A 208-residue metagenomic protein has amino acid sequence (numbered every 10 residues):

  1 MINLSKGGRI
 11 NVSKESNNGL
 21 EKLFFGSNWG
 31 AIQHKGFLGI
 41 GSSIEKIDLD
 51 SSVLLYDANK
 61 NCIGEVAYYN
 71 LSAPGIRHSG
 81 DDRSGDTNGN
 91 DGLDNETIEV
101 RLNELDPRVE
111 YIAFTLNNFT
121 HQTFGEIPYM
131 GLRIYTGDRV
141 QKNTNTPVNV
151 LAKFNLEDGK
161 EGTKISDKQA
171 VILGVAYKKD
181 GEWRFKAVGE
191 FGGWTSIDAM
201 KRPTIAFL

Functional and structural regions predicted by a protein language model:
M1-L208: Intrinsic-disorder/low-complexity signal
